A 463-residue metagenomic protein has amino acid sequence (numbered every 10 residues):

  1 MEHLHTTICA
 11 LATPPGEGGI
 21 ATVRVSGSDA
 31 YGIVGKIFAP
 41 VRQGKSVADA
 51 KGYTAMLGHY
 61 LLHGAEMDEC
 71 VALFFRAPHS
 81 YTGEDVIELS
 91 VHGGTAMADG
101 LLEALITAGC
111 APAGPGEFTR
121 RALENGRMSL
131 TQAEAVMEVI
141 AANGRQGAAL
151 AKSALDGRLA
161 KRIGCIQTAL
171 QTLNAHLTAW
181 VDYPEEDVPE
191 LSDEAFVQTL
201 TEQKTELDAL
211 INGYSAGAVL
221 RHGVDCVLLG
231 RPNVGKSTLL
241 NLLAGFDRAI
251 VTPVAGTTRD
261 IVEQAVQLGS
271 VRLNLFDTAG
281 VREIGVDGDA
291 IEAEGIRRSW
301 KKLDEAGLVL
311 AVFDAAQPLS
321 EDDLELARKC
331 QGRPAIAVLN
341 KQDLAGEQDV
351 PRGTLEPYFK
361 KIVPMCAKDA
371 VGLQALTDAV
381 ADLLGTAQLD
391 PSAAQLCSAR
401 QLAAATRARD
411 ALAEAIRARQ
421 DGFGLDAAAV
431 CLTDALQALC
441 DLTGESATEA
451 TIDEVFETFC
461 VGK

Functional and structural regions predicted by a protein language model:
M1-A149, S153, G157, I336: A glycine-rich (often HGG/GG-containing) alpha/beta subdomain
E2-L11, P15, R145-Q267, L273 (+4 more regions): C-terminal-of-GTPase-core extension/linker across diverse P-loop GTPases
S26-G27, G94, A255, A315-A316 (+1 more regions): Short beta->alpha junction loops/turns
V91, V251-T252, I296, F313 (+1 more regions): Hydrophobic alpha-helical scaffolding
C110, V271, L308: Short phosphate-binding/catalytic loops that engage adenosine nucleotides
D277: Conserved active-site aspartate in kinases
E292-A316: Inter-motif core of Ras-like GTPase G domains
